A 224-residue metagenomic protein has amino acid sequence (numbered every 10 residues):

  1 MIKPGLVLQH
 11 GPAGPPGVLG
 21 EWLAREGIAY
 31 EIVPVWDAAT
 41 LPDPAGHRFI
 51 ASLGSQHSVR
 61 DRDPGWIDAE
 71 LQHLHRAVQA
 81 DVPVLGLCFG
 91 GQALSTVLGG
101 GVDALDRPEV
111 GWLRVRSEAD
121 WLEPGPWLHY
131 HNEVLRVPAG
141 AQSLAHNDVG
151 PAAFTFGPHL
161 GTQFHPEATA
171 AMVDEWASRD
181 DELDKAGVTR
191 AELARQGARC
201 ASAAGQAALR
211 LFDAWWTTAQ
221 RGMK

Functional and structural regions predicted by a protein language model:
I2, V7, D103, R116-K224: Amide-donor transfer/coupling interface in amidating biosynthetic enzymes
G5-L23, V35-W36: N-terminal beta1-alpha1 ligand-phosphate binding loop
P15, V59-D61, S95: Glycine/Thr-rich phosphate-binding loops of Rossmann-like dinucleotide-binding domains
L19-E21, R62-G65, L98-G99, G140-A141 (+1 more regions): Short amphipathic alpha-helical segments
G20-L85: Flexible gly/pro-rich beta->alpha loop and the following alpha-helix that scaffold active-site loops
A24, H47-S52, G101-L105, D120-L122 (+1 more regions): Short, hinge-like loop/turn segments at secondary-structure boundaries
A77-G101: Catalytic nucleophile loop
D106-G111: Short Pro/Gly-enriched coil loops immediately N-terminal to beta-strands
